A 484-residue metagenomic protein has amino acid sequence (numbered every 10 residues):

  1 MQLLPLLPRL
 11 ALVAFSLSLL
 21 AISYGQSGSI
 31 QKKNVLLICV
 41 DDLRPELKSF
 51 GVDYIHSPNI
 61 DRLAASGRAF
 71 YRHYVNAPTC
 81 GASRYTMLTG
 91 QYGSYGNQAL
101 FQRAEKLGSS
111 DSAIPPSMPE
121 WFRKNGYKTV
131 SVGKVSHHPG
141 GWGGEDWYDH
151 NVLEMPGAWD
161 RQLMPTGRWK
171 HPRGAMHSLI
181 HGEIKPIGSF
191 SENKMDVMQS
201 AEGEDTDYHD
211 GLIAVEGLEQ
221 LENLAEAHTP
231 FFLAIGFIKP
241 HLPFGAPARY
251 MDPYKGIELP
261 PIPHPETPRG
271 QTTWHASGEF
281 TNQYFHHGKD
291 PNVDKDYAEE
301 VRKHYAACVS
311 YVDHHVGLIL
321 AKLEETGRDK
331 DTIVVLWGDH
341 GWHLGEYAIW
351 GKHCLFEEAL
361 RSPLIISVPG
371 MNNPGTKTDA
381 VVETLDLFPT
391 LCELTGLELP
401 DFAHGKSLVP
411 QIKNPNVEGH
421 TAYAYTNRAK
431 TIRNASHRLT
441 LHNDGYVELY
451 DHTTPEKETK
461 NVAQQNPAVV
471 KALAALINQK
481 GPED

Functional and structural regions predicted by a protein language model:
Q2-L6, Y24-H442, V447, E456-P482: Formylglycine-dependent sulfatase
R9-A21: Bacterial N-terminal signal peptides
